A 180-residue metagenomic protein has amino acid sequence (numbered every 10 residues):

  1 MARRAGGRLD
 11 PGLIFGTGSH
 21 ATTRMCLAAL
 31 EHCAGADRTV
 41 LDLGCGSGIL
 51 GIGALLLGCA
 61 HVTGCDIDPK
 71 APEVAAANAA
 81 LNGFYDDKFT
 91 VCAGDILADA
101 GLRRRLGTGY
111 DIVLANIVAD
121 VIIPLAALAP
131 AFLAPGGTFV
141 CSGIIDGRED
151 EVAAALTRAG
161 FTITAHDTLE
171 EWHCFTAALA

Functional and structural regions predicted by a protein language model:
M1-A2, G46-G51, I122-L125: Short hydrophobic/aromatic-rich motifs at helix boundaries and adjacent loops
M1-G16: Non-catalytic substrate-recognition/targeting regions of SAM-dependent transferases
A5-G7, G35, G64, G160: Hydrophobic alpha-helical segments and their boundary regions
G7-L9, D42-C45, I49, A127 (+1 more regions): Hydrophobic alpha-helical context, especially transmembrane and signal-peptide helices
L13-I96: Conserved SAM/SAH cofactor-binding pocket of Class I
I67-L179: S-adenosylmethionine
